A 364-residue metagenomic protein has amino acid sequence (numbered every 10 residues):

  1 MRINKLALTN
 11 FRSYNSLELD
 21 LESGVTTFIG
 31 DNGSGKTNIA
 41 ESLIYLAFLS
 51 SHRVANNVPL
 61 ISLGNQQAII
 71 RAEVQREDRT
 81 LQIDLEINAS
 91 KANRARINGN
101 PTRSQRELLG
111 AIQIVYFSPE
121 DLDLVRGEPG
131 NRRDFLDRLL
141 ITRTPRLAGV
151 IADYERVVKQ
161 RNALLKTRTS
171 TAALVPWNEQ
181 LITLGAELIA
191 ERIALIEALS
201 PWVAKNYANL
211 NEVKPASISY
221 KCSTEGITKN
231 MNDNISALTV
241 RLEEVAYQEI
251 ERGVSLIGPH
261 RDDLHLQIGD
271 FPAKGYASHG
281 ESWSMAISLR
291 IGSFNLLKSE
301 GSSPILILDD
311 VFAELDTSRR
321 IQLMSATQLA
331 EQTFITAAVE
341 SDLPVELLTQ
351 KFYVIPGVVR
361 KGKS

Functional and structural regions predicted by a protein language model:
M1-D31, N57, T171-I305, E314-S318 (+4 more regions): Conserved NTPase motor "head" modules and their coupling/switch loops across ABC/AAA+ ATPases, GTPases, and GHKL ATPases
K36: Conserved lysine of the Walker
I44: Helix-to-loop junction immediately C-terminal to a conserved catalytic motif
F48-N131, D137-L147, S200-K205, N234 (+1 more regions): Nucleotide-state sensing region of NTPase/ATPase domains
A72, Q332-A338: Structural recognition of the conserved hydrophobic beta-strand(s) that form the central parallel beta-sheet of P-loop
D123-L124, G130-V175, E179-I182: Long, charged N-terminal accessory/stalk domains
D309-V311: Walker B catalytic acidic pair
